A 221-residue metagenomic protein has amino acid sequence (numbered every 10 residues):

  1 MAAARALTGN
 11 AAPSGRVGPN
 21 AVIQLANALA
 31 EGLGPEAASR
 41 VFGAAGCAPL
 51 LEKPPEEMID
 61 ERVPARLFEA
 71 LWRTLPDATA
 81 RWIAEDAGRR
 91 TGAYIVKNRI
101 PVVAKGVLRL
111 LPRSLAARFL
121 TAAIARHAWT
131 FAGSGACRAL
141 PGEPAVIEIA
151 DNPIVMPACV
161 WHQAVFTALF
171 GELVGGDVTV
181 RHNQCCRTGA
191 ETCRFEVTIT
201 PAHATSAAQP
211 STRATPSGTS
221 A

Functional and structural regions predicted by a protein language model:
M1-W82: N-terminal leader/assembly segments
A2-L25, W129-Q163, G171-A221: Short terminal or interdomain "cap/linker" segment that borders an active site or interface and mediates
A37-A48, R81-D86, R109-L111, V178-R187: Short alpha-helical "patches" and their helix-cap loops
K53-W161, Q184: Amphipathic interaction/junction segments at domain boundaries or subunit interfaces
